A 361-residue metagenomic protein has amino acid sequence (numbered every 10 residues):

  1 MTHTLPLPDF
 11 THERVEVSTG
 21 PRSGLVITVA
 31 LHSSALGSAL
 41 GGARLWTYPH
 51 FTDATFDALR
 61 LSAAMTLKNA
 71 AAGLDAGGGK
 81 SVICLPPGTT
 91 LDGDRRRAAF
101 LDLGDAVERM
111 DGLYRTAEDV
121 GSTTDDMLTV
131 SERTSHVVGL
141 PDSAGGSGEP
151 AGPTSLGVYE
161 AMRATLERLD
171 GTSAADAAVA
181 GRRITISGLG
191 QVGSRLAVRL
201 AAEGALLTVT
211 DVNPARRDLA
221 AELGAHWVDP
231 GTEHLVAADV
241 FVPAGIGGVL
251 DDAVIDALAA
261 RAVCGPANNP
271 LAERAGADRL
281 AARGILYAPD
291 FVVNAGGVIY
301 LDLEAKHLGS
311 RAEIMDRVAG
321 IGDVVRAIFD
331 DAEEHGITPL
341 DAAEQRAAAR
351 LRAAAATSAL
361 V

Functional and structural regions predicted by a protein language model:
M1-A144: N-terminal ligand-binding/catalytic initiation module
P49-D57, D94-A98, D102, G121-D125 (+17 more regions): Conserved active-site and cofactor/substrate-binding residues in soluble primary-metabolism enzymes
N69-L74, L113-D119, G171-R183, A332-E344 (+1 more regions): Flexible, glycine/charged-enriched surface loops at secondary-structure junctions
Y114, L207, W227, L286-Y287 (+1 more regions): Hydrophobic beta-strand scaffold residues
E149-V240: Glycine-rich phosphate/diphosphate-binding loop of Rossmann-like nucleotide-binding domains
L166, R261-V361: Adenosine-phosphate binding glycine-rich loop
G181, V212-V293: Rossmann-like adenosine-cofactor binding region
